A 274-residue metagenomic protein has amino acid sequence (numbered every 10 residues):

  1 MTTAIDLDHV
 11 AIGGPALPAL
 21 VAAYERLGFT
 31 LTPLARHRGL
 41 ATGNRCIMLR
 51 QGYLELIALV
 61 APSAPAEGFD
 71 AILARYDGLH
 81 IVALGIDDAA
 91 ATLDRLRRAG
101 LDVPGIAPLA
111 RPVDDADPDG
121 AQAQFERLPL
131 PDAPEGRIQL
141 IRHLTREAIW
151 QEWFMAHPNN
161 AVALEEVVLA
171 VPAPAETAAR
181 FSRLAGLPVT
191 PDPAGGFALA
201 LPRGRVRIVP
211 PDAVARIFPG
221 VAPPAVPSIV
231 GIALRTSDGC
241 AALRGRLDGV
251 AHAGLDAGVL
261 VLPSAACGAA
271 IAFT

Functional and structural regions predicted by a protein language model:
M1-L7, I12-L31, T42, L49-P108 (+1 more regions): Glyoxalase I/VOC metalloenzyme domain signal
L34: Flexible phosphate/Mg2+-sensing switch loops adjacent to catalytic phosphate-binding sites
H37-G39: A short beta-turn/loop motif at secondary-structure boundaries
